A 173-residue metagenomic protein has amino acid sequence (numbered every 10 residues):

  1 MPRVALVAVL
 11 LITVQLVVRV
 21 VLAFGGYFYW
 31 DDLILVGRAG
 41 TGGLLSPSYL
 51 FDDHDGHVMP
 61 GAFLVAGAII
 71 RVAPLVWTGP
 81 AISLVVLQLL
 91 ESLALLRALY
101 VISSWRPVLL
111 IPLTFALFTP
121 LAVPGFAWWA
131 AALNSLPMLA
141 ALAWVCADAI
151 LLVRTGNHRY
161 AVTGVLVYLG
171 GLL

Functional and structural regions predicted by a protein language model:
M1-L16: Start-transfer (signal-anchor) and selected internal transmembrane alpha helices of multi-pass inner/ER membrane
L16-L35, Y100: Helix-to-loop transition at the C-terminal end of transmembrane segments
L33-D52, G61: Extracytosolic helix-loop segments that constitute the early lumenal/periplasmic catalytic or substrate-binding loops
F51-L75: Short hydrophobic/aromatic helix or loop-helix immediately within or flanking a transmembrane segment in polytopic
I82-P107, W144: Transmembrane-helix motifs of polytopic, lipid-linked glycan transferases
L99-L121, A140: Transmembrane-helix signature of polytopic, membrane-embedded enzymes that assemble or transfer cell-envelope glycans
L142-A161: Membrane-interface transmembrane helices that cradle and orient dolichyl/undecaprenyl
Y160-L173: Membrane-interface alpha helices of multi-pass inner-membrane proteins
